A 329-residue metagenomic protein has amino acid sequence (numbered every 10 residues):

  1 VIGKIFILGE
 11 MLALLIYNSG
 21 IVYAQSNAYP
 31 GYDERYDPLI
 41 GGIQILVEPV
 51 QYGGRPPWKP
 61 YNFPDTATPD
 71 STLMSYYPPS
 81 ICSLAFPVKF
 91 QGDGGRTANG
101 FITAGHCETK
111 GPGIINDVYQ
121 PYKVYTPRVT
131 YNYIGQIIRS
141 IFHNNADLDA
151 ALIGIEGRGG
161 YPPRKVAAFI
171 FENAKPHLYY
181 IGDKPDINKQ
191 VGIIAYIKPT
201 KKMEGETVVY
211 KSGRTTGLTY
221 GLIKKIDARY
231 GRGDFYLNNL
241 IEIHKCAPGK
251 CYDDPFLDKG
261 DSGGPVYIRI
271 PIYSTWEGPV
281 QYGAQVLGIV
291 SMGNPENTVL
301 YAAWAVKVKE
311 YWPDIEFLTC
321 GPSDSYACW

Functional and structural regions predicted by a protein language model:
V1-G9: Bacterial N-terminal signal peptides that target proteins for export
L8-Y17: Bacterial N-terminal signal peptides
I16-S26: Sec-dependent signal peptide cleavage junction
L39, Q44-L237, I268: Serine endopeptidase catalytic core focused on the charge-relay Asp
F86-R96, C251-I289: Catalytic nucleophile loop of clan PA
I223-D254, S262-G263, L287: Helical hairpin unit composed of two closely spaced alpha helices linked by a short loop
E242-I243, G249-Y252, K259-G264, A284 (+2 more regions): Surface-exposed, low-hydrophobicity beta-strand/loop segments enriched in small/polar/acidic residues
L287-W329: Active-site or metal-binding loop neighborhoods of secreted/extracellular toxin and effector enzymes
